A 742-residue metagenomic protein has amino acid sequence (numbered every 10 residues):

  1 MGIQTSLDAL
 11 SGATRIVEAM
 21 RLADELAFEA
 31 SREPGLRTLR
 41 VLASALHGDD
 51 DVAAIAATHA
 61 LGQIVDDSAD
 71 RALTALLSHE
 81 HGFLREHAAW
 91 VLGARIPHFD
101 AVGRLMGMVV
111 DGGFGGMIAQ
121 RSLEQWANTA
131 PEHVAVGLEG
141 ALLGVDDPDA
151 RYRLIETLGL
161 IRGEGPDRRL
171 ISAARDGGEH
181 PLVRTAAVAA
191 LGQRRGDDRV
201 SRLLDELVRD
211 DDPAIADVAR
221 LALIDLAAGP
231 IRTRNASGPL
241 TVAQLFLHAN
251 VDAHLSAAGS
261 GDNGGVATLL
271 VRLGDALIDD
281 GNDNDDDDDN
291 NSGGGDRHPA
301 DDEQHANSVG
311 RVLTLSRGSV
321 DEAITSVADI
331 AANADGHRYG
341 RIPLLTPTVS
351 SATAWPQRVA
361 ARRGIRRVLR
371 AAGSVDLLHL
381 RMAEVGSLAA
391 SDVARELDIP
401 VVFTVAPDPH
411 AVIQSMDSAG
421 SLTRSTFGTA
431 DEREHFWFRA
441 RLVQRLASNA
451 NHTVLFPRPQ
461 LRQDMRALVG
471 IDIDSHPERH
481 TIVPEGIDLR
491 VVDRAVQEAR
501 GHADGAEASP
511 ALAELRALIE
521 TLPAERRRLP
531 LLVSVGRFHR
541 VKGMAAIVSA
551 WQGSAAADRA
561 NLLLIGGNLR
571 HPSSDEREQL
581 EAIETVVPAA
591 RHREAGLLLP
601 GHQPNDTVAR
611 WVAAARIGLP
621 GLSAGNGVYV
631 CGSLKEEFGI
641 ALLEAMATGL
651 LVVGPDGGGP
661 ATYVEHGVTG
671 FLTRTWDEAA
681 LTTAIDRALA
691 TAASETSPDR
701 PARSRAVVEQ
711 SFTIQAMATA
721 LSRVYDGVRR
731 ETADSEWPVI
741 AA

Functional and structural regions predicted by a protein language model:
M1-A45, D49-A56, I64-L73, H81-G82 (+13 more regions): Catalytic cores of nucleotide-sugar-dependent glycosyltransferases that transfer UDP/GDP/TDP-activated
A23, I55-T58, T74, A88-A89 (+4 more regions): Hydrophobic core positions within HEAT/HEAT-like alpha-solenoid repeats
L77: Catalytic machinery of carbohydrate-active enzymes, primarily nucleotide-sugar-dependent glycosyltransferases
R151, R184-T185: Cys/His-rich metal-coordination motifs, chiefly Zn-binding "fingers/knuckles"
D211-P213, D217: Ankyrin repeat (ANK) tandem arrays and their immediately adjacent linkers/low-complexity segments
